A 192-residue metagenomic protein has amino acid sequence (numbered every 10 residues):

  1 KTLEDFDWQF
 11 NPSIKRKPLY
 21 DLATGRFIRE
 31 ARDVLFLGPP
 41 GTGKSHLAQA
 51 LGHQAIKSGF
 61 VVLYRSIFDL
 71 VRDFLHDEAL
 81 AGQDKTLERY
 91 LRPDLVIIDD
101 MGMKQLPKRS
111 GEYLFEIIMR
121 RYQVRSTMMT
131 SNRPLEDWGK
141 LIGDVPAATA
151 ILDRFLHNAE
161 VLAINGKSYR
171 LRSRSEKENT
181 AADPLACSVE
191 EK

Functional and structural regions predicted by a protein language model:
K1-K17: Charged, amphipathic alpha-helical linker segments immediately N-terminal to NTP-binding catalytic cores
D5, V34, D137-G139: Short hinge/gating elements
I14-R92, L141, E191: Conserved P-loop
S45, D94-V96, S126: Conserved active-site beta-strand-loop modules that form the wall/rim of enzyme catalytic pockets and either contain
F60-V61, D69-R92, M101-K192: Replace "adjacent to P-loop NTPase cores in ATP/GTP-dependent enzymes" with "adjacent to NTP-binding cores
